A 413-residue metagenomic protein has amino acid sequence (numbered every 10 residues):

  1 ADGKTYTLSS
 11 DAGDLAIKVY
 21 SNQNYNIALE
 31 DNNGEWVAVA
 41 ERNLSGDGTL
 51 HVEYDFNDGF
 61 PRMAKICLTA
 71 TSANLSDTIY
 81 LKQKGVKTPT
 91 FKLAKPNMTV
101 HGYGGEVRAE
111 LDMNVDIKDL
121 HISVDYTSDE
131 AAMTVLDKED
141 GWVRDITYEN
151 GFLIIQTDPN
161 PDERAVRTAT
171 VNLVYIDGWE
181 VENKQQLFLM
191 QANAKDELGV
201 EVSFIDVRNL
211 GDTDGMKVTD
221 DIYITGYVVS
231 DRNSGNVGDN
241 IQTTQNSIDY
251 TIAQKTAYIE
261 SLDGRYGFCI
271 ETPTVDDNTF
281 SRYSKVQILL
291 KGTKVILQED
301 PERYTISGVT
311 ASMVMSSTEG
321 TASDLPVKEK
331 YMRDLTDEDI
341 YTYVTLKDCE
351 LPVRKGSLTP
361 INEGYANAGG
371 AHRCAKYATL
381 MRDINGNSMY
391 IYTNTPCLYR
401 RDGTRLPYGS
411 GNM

Functional and structural regions predicted by a protein language model:
A1-T5, A12-H51, M113-I154, S247: Surface-exposed binding patches on compact interaction domains or structured appendages
A1-Y20, D77, T88-N114: Predominantly extracytoplasmic/ectodomain segments of secreted and cell-surface proteins
A12, D47, G59-M63, R164-T170 (+3 more regions): Extracellular Ig-like/FN3 beta-sandwich strand-entry sites
Y20-N24, N57, D112-K118, V229-D231 (+1 more regions): Short solvent-exposed strand-capping/beta-turn motif centered on an Asx-Ser/Thr pair
Q23-I27, V115-H121, E163-R164, K355-R373: A short beta-turn/strand-edge loop motif at beta-sheet boundaries
V52, F60-S72, L153, E163-G178: A short beta-strand micro-motif common to beta-rich folds, especially ectodomain repeats
A73-K87, W179-D196: C-terminal edge beta-strand
V86-G105, M190-M413: OB-fold nucleic-acid-binding modules
